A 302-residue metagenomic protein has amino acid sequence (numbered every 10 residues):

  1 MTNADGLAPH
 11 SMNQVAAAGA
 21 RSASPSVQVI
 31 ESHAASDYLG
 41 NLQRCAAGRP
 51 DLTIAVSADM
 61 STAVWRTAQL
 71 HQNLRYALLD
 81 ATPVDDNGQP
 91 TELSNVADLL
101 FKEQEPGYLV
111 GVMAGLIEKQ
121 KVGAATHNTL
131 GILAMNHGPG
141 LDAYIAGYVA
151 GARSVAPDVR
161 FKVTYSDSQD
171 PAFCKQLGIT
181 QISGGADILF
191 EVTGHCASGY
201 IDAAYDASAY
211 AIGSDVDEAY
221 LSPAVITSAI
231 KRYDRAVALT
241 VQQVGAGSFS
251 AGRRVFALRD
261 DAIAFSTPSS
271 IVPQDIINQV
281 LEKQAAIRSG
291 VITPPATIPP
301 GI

Functional and structural regions predicted by a protein language model:
M1-I302: A residue-level marker of the well-folded mature domains of exported/periplasmic proteins
